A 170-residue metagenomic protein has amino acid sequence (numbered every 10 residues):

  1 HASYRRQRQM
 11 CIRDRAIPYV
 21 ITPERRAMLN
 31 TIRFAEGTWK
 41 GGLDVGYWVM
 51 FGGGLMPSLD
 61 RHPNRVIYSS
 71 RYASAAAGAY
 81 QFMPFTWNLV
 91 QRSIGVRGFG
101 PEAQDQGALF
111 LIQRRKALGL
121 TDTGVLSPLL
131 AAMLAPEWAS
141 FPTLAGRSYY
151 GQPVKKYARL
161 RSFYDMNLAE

Functional and structural regions predicted by a protein language model:
H1-R8, I12-D14: Single conserved hydrophobic/aromatic residue that forms the stacking wall/gate of nucleotide- or nucleobase-binding
R13-R97, G107-E170: Cell-wall polysaccharide-cleaving catalytic domain and substrate-binding groove, primarily in peptidoglycan/chitin
